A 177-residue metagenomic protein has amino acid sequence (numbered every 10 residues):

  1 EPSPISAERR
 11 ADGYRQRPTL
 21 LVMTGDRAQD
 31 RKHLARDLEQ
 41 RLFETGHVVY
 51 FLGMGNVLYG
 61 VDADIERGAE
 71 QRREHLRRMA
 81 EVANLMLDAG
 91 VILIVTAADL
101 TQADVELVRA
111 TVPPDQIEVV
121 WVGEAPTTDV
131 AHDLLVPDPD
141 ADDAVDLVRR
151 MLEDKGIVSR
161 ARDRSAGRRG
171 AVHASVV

Functional and structural regions predicted by a protein language model:
E1-V177: Glycine-rich phosphate-binding loop of ATP-dependent small-molecule kinases
